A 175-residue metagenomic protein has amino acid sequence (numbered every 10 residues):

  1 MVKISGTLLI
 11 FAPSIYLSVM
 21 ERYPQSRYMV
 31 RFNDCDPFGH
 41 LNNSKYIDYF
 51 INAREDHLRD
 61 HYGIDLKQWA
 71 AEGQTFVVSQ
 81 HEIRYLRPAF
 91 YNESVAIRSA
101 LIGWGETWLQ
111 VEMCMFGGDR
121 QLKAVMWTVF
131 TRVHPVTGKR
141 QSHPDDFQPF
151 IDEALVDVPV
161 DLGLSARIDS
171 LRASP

Functional and structural regions predicted by a protein language model:
I10-A96, I102-Q110, C114-P175: Terminal targeting signals and extreme-terminal segments of soluble enzymes
